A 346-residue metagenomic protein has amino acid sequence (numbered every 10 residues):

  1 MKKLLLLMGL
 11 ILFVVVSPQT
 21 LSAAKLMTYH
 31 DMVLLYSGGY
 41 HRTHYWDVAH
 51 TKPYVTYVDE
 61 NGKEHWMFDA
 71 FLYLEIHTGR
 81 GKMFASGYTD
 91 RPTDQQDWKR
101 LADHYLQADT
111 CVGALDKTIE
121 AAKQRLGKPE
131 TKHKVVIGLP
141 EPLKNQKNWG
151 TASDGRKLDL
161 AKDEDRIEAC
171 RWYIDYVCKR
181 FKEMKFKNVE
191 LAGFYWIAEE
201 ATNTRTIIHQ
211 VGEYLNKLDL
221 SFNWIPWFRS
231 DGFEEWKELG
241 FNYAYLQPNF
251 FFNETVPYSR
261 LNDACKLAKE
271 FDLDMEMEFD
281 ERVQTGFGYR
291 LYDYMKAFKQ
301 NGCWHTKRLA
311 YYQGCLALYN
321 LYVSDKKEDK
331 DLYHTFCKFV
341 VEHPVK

Functional and structural regions predicted by a protein language model:
L7-V16: Bacterial N-terminal signal peptides
A24-E168: N-terminal catalytic cores of secreted or lumenal carbohydrate-active enzymes
Y29-L35, H65-Y73, K132-V136, N188-Y195 (+4 more regions): Structural preference for beta-strand elements that scaffold enzyme active sites
Y36-P53, E199-T206, I225-F233, N249-S259 (+1 more regions): Acidic-and-aromatic substrate-binding clefts and catalytic sites of carbohydrate-active enzymes
Y45-Y57, R91-K123, R156-R180, T204-E213 (+3 more regions): Well-ordered, non-membrane alpha-helical segments in soluble/globular domains
T131-K147, R156-I174, E190-A201, G212-F233 (+1 more regions): Aromatic-lined carbohydrate-recognition surfaces of secreted/lumenal glycan-active proteins
K187-E199, F233-T255: Aromatic- and acid-rich polysaccharide-binding/catalytic face of secreted or lumenal carbohydrate-active enzymes
R229, F241-K346: Substrate-binding cleft of secreted/luminal carbohydrate-active enzymes
